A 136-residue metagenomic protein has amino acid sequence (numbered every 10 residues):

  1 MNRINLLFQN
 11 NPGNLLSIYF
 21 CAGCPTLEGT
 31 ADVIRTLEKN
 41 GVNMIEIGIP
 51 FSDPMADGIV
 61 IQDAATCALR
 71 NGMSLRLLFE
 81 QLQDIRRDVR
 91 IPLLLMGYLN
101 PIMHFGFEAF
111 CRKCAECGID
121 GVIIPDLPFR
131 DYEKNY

Functional and structural regions predicted by a protein language model:
M1-N10, L27, S52-I61, R70-I85 (+2 more regions): Active-site-adjacent beta->alpha loops and helix N-cap segments on the catalytic face of soluble alpha/beta enzymes
L15-Y19, M44-E46, P92-M96, D120-G121: Structural preference for beta-strand elements that scaffold enzyme active sites
L16-T30, L94-G106: Active-site mouth loops of central-metabolism enzymes
I18, L37, I45-G48, C114: Conserved, mostly hydrophobic/aromatic
L27-L37, A109-F110: Catalytic cores of alpha/beta
N43-S52, I124-P125: Non-cysteine beta-strand/loop elements that form the S-adenosyl-L-methionine
Q62-A65, C111-K113: Short, hinge-like loop/turn segments at secondary-structure boundaries
